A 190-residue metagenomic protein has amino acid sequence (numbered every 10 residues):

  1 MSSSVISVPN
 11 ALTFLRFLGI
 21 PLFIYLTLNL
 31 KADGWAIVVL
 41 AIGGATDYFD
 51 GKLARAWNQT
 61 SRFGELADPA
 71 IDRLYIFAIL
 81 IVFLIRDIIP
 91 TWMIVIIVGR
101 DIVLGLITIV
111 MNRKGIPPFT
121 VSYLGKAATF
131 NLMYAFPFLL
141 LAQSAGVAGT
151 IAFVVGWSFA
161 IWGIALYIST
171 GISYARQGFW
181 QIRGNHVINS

Functional and structural regions predicted by a protein language model:
M1-V8, I20, A36-L40, G44 (+1 more regions): C-terminal membrane-associated helical module and adjoining short loops/tails
S2-A11, S61-D68: Short, amphipathic, aromatic/basic-enriched membrane-interface segments that mark the entry/exit of transmembrane
L15-L22, I71-L80, R100-G105, A128-L139 (+1 more regions): Core segments of transmembrane alpha-helices that mediate helix-helix packing or line hydrophobic substrate/ligand
L18, A45-L53, A70, L74 (+2 more regions): Active-site His/Glu-centered metal-binding helix of metallohydrolases
L18-F63, I79-V95, I151-L166: Membrane-embedded alpha-helical segments that form the functional core of polytopic membrane enzymes, especially those
D50-E65, M111-R113, G178-S190: Cytosolic, membrane-interface loops and tails of multi-pass inner-membrane proteins
F63-I116: Helix-adjacent hinge/juxtasegments
